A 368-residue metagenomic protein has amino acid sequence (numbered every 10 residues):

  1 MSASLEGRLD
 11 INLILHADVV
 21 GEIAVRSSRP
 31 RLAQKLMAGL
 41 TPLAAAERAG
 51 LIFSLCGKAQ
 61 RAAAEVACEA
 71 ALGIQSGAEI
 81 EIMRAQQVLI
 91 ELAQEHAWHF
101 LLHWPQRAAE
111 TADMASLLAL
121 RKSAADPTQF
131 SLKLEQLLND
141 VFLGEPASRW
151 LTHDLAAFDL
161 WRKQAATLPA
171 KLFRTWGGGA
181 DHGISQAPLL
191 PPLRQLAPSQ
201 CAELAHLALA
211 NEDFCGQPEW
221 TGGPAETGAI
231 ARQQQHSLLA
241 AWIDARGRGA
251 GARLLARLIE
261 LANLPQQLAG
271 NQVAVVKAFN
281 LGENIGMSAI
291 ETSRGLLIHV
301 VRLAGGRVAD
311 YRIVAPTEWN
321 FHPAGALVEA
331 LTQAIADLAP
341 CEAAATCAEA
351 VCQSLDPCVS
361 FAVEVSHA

Functional and structural regions predicted by a protein language model:
M1-R294, T317-A368: Active-site bordering "gate/hinge" segments that shape substrate access to catalytic or cofactor-binding pockets
L303: Short, acidic, Ser/Thr-enriched surface-loop or helix-capping motifs
G306: Mixed-charge (Asp/Glu-Lys/Arg
Y311-R312: Acidic, carboxylate-rich catalytic segments that either coordinate divalent cations
